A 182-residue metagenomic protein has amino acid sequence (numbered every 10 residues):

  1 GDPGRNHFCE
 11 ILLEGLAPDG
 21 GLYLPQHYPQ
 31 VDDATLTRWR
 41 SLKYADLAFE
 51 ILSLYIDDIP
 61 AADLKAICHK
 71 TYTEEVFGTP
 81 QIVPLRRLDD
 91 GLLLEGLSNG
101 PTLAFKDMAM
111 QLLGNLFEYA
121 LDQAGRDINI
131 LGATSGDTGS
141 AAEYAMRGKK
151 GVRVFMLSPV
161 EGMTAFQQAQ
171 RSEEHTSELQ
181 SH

Functional and structural regions predicted by a protein language model:
G1-E173, S177, S181: PLP-dependent amino-acid enzyme catalytic core
